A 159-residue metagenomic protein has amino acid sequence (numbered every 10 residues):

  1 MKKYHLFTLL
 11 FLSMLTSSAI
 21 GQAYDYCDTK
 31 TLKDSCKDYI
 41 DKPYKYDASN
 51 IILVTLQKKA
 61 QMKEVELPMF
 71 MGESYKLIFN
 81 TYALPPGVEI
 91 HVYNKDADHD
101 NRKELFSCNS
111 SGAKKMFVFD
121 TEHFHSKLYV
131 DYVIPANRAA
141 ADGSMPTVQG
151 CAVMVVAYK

Functional and structural regions predicted by a protein language model:
Y4-L15: Sec-dependent N-terminal signal peptides
Q22-P43, H123-K159: C-terminal edge strands of extracellular/lumenal beta-sandwich accessory domains
A48-F70, S74: Non-catalytic, beta-strand-enriched accessory regions in extracellular/secretory proteins and membrane protein
S49-L53, D98-S107: Surface-exposed loop/edge segments in extracytoplasmic proteins
E64-L67, E73-Y82, V130-Y132: Hydrophobic beta-strand segments within beta-rich accessory/binding domains
S74, P85-E89, G150-C151: Exposed beta-strand and adjacent loop surfaces of beta-rich binding modules that mediate intermolecular recognition
L84-H99: Short, surface-exposed beta-strand/strand-loop-strand elements in extracellular ectodomains
S110-H125: Beta-sandwich interaction modules
